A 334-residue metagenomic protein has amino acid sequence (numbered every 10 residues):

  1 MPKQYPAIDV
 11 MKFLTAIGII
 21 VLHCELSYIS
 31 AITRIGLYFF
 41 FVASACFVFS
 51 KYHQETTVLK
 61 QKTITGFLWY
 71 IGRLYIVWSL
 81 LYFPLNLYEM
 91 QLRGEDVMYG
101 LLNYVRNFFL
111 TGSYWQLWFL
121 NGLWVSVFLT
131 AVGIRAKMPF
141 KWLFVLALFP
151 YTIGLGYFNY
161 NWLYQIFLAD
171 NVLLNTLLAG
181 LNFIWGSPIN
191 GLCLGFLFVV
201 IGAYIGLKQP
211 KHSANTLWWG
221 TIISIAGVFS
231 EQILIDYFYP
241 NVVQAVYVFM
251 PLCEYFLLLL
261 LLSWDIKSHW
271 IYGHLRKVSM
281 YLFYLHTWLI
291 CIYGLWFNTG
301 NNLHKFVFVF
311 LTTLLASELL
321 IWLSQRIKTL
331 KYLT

Functional and structural regions predicted by a protein language model:
M1-T334: Alpha-helical transmembrane segments and their immediate juxtamembrane cytosolic regions
